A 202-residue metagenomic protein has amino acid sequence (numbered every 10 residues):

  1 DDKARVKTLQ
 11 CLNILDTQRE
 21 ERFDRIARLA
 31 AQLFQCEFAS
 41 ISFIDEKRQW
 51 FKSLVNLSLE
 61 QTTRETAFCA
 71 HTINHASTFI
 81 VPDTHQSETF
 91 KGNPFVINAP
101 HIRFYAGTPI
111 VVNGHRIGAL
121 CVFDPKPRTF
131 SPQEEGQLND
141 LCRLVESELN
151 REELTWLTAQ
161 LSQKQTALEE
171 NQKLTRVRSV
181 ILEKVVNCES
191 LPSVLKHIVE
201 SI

Functional and structural regions predicted by a protein language model:
D1-E20, W156-N187: Signal-transmission linkers at sensory-effector interfaces
D1-L15, L29-L33, R48-V55: Domain-scale activation on soluble regions of proteins
K7-T8, F38, I44, R48-L54 (+1 more regions): Regulatory sensory and allosteric helical modules in signal-transduction proteins and certain transcription factors
R22-A30, F34, I41, V177-V185 (+1 more regions): Amphipathic alpha-helical coiled-coil segments that mediate homodimerization and allosteric signal transmission
Q32-Q35, N74, S147: Solvent-exposed polar/charged
C69, I110-D124: Sensory-domain boundary capping and coupling elements
R103-V111: A short, aliphatic-rich beta-strand micro-motif
V112, F130-S147: Amphipathic alpha-helical "output/dimerization" segments
